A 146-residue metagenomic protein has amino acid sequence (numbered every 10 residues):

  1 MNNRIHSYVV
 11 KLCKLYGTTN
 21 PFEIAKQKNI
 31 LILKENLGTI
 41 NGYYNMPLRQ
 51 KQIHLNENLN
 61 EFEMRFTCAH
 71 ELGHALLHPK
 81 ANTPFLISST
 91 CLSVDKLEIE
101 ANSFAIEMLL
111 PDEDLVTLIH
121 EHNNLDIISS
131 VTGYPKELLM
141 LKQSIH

Functional and structural regions predicted by a protein language model:
M1-H146: Active-site hotspot residues in diverse enzymes, especially metal/ion-binding acidic/histidine motifs
